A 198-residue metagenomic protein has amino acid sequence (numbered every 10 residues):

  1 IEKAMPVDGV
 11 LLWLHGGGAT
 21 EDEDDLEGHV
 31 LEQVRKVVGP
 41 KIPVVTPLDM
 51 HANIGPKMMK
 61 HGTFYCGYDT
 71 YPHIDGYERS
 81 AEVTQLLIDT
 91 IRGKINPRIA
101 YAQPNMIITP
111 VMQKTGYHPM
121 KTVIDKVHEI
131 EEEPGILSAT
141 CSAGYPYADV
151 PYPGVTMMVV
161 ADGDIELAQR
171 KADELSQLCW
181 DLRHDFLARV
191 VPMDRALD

Functional and structural regions predicted by a protein language model:
I1-M5, Q33, V37, S176 (+2 more regions): N-terminal glycine-/serine-/threonine-rich phosphate-binding loop
E2-I95: Active-site histidine-anchored catalytic micro-motif
L12-L14, R98-Y101, S142-A143, D149: Core alpha/beta catalytic barrel or barrel-like domain that forms the active/cofactor pocket in diverse metabolic
L26-V30, D49, A81-T84, M106 (+3 more regions): A sequence-level detector of short, solvent-exposed, charge-rich linear segments
G62-G67, A102-M106, V150-T156: Short acidic (Asp/Glu) and glycine-rich catalytic loops that position anionic groups and cofactors
I91-M120: Internal, active-site/partner-interface "lid" segment
T109-D198: Hard-cation-handling environments
